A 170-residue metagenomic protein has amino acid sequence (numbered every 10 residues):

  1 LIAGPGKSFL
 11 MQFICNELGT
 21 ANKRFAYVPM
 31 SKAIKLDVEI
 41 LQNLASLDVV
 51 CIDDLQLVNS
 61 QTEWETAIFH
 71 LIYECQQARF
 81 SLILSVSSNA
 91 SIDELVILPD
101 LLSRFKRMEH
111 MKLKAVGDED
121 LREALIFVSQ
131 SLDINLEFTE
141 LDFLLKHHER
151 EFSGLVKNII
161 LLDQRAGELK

Functional and structural regions predicted by a protein language model:
L1-M11: Walker A/P-loop nucleotide-binding motif
M11, C15-V49, V58-T66: Short glycine-rich substrate-engagement loop in P-loop NTPases that contacts/grips substrate
N43-A67, L71-E74, A78-N89: Conserved P-loop NTPase "ATPase switch" module shared by AAA+ and STAND
S91-K106: Short regulatory helix/loop adjacent to the ATP-binding pocket of P-loop NTPases
D93, M108-D120: Conserved AAA+ ATPase "SRH/arginine-finger" region at the nucleotide-binding site
V116-E137: Conserved small helical "lid"/interfacial subdomain of P-loop NTPases
N135-H147: Short conserved motifs of the RecA-like P-loop NTPase core
H148-L162: The conserved phosphate-sensing helix
